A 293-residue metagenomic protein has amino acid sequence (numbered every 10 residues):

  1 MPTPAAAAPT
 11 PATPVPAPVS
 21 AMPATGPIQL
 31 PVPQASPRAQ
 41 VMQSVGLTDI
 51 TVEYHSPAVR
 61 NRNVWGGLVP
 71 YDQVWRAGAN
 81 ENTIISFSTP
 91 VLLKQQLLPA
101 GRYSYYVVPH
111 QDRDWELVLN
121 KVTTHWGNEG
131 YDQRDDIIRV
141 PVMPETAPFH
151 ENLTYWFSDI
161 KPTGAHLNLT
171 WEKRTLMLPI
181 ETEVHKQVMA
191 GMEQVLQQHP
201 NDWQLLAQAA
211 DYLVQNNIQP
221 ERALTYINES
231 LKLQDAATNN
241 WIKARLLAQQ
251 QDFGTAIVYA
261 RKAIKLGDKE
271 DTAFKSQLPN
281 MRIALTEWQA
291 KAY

Functional and structural regions predicted by a protein language model:
M1-P9: Bacterial Sec-dependent N-terminal signal peptides
A8-M22, G46, L233, I257-V258 (+1 more regions): Terminal domain-initiation and capping elements
A12-S20, T25, P31, V45 (+3 more regions): Extended, well-structured beta-strand/loop surface patches that form recognition or cofactor-anchoring regions within
M192-T238, I242-L247, D252, V258 (+1 more regions): Alpha-helical adaptor scaffolds
Q250-A260, I283-Y293: Alpha-helical linker/edge segments of TPR/alpha-solenoid repeat scaffolds and analogous pre-/post-domain helices
F274-R282: Long, positively charged, glycine-interspersed low-complexity recognition regions
